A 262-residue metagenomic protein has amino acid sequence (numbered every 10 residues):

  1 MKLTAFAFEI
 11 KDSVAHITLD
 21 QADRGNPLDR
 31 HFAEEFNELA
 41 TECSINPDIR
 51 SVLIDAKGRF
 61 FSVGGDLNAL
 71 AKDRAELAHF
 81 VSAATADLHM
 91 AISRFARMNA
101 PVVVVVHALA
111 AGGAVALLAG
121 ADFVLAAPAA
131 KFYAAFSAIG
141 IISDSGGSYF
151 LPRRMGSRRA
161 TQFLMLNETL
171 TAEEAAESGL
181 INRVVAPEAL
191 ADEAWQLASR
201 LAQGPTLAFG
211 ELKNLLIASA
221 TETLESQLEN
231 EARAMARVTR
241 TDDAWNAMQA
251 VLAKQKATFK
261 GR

Functional and structural regions predicted by a protein language model:
M1-K57, S93: Conserved CoA-thioester-binding segment of acyl-CoA-metabolizing enzymes
I17, Q21, F36, I54 (+6 more regions): Terminal peptide-recognition signature
F32-E35, A84-D87, L117, L190 (+1 more regions): Hydrophobic alpha-helical membrane-association signature
A56-A91, A110, T223: Glycine- (often His-adjacent) and acidic-residue-rich active-site loop that binds/positions the CoA thioester
S93-F209, R233-M248, Q255, R262: Crotonase-fold acyl-CoA enzyme core
L216-E222: Short, charged, surface-exposed hinge/linker loops at domain edges that act as mobile lids or interdomain connectors
